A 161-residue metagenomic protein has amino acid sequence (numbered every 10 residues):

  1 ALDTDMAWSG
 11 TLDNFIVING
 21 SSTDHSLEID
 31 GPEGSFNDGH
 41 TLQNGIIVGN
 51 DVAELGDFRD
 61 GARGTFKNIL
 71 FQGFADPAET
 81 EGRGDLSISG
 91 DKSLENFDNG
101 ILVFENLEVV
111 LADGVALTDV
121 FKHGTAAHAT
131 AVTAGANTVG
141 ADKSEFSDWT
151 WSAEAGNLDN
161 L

Functional and structural regions predicted by a protein language model:
A1-L161: Extracellular beta-rich repeat passengers
